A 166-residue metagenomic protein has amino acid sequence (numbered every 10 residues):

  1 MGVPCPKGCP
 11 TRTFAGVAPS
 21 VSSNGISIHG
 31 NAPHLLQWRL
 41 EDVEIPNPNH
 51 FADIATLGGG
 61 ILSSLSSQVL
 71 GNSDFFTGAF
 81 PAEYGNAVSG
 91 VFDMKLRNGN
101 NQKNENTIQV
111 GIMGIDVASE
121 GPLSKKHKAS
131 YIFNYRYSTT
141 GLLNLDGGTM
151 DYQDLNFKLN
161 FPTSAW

Functional and structural regions predicted by a protein language model:
M1-F80, V91-R97: Periplasmic N-terminal accessory/gating domains of Gram-negative outer-membrane beta-barrel systems
G8, G85-N86: Non-catalytic, surface-exposed connector residues within folded enzymatic/regulatory domains
G30-A32, N86, T149-D151: Solvent-exposed loop and beta-edge segments used for protein-protein assembly and interaction
P48, E83-Y84, Q102: Glycine/Thr-rich phosphate-binding loops of Rossmann-like dinucleotide-binding domains
N72-P81, S89-R97, N104-T149, D154-P162: Predominantly transmembrane beta-strands of Gram-negative outer membrane beta-barrel pores used for transport
